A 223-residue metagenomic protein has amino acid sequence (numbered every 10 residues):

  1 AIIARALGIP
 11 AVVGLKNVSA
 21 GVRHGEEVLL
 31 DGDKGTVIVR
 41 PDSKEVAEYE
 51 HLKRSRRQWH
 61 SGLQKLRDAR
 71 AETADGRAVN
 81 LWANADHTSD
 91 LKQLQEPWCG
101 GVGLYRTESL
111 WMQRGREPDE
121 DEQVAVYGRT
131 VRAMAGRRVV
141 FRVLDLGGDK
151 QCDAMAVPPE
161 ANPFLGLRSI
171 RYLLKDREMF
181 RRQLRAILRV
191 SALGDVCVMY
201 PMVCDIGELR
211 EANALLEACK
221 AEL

Functional and structural regions predicted by a protein language model:
A1-E96: Acidic, glycine-rich flexible loop/linker segments
R57-L223: Conserved alpha/beta-domain cores
